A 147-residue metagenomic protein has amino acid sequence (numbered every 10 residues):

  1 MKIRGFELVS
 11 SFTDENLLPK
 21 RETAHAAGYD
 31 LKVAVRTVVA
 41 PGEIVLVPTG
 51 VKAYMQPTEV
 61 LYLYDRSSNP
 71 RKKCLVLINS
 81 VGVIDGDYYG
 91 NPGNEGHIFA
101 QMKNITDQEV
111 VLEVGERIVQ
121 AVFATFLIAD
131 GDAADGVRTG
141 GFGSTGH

Functional and structural regions predicted by a protein language model:
M1-H147: DUTPase catalytic domain/fold
